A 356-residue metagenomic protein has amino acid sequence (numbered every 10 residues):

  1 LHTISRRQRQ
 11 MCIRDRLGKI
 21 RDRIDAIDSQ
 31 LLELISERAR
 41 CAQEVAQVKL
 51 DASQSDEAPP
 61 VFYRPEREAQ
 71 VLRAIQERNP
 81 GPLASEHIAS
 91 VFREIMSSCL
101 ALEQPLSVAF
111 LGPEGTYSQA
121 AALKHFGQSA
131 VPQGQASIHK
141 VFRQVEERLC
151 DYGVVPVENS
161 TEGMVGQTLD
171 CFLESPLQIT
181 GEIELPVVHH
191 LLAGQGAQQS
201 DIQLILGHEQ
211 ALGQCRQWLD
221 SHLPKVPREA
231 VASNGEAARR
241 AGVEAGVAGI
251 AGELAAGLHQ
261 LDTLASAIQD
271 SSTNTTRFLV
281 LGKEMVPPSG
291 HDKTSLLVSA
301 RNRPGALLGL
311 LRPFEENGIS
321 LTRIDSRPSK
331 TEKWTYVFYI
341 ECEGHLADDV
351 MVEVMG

Functional and structural regions predicted by a protein language model:
L1-R9, I13: Single conserved hydrophobic/aromatic residue that forms the stacking wall/gate of nucleotide- or nucleobase-binding
Q10, R14-G356: Domain-level signature for soluble enzymes in the chorismate/prephenate branch of the shikimate pathway
